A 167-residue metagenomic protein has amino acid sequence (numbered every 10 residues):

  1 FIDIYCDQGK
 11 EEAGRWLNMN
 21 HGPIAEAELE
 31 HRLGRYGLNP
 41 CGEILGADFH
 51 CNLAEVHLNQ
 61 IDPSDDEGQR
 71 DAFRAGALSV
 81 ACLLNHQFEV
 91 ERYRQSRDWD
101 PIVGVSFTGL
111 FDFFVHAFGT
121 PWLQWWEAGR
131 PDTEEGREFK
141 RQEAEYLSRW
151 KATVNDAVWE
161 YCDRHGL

Functional and structural regions predicted by a protein language model:
F1-W122: Function-dense linear segments that define catalytic or interfacial modules in macromolecule-processing proteins
C82-R94, D98, I102, G109-L167: Internal maturation/activation junctions in enzymes
